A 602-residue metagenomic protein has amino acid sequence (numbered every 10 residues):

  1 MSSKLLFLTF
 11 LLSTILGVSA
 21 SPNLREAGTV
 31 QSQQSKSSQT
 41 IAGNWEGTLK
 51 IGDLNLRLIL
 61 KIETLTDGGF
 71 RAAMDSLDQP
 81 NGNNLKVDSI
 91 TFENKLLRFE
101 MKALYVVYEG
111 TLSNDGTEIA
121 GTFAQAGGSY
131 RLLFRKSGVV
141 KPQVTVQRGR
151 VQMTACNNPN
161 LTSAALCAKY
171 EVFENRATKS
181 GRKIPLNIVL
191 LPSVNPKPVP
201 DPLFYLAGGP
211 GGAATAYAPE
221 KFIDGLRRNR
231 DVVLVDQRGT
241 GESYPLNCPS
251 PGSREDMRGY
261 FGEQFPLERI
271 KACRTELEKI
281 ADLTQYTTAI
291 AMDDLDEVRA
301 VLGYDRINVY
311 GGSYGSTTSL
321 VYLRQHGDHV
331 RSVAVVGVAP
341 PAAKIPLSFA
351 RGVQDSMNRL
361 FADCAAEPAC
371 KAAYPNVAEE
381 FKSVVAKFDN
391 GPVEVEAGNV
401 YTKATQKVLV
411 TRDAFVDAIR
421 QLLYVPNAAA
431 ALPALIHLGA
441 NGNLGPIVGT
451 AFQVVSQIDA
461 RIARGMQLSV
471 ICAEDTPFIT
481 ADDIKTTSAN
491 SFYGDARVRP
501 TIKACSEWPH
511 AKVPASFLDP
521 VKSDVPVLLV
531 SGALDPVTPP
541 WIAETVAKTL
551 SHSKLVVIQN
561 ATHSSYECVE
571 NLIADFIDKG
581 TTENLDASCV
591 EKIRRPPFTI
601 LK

Functional and structural regions predicted by a protein language model:
M1-L8: Bacterial N-terminal signal peptides that target proteins for export
L8-G17: Bacterial N-terminal signal peptides
V18-P22, E26, S32: Boundary at the C-terminal end of the N-terminal hydrophobic targeting segment
G28-L132, K136: Central antiparallel beta-sheet cores of small beta-barrel/beta-sandwich binding domains
G28-Q39, P142-C156: N-terminal low-complexity, Pro/Thr/Ser-rich intrinsically disordered segments that act as propeptides or flexible
V144-A414, S469-K602: Gly/Pro-rich cap/lid or specificity-loop segments adjacent to the active site
V408-H437: P-loop NTPase catalytic cores that bind/hydrolyze ATP
N443-T480: Long, low-complexity segments enriched in small/aliphatic residues
